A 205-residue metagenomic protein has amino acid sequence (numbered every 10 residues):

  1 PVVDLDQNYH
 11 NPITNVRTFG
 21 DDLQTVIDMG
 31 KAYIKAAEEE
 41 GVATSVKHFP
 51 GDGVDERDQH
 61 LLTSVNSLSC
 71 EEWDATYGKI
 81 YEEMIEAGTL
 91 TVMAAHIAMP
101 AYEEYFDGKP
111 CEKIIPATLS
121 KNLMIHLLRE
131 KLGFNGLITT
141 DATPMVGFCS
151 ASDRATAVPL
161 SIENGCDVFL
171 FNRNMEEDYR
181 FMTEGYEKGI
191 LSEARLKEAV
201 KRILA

Functional and structural regions predicted by a protein language model:
P1-V3, K47: Proteins with a high burden of low-complexity, intrinsically disordered sequence enriched in S/T/G/P/A and R, requiring
V3-I13: Short, conserved phosphate-binding/catalytic loop or strand-edge motifs used in phosphoryl-/nucleotidyl-transfer
T18: Conserved beta-strand positions that form and line the central face of beta-propeller blades
D21-E184, K188, A194: Second-shell residues forming the walls of enzyme active-site clefts
E187-A205: Mid-to-C-terminal alpha-helical segments outside catalytic/metal-binding sites
